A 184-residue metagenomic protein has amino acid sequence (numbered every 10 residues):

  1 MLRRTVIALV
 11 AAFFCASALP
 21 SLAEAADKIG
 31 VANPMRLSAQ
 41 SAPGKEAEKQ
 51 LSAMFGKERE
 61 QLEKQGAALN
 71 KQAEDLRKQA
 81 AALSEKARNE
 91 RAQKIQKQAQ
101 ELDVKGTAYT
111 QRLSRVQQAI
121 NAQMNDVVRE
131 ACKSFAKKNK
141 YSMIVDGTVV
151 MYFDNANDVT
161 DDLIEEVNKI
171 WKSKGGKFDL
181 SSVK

Functional and structural regions predicted by a protein language model:
M1-L9: Bacterial N-terminal signal peptides that target proteins for export
A8-A18: Bacterial N-terminal signal peptides
L19-A25: Sec/Tat signal peptide C-region and signal peptidase I cleavage site
A25-T148, I170-K184: Amphipathic alpha-helical segments
T160: Short beta-strand-centered segments that line the small-molecule binding cleft or hinge of alpha/beta clamshell
